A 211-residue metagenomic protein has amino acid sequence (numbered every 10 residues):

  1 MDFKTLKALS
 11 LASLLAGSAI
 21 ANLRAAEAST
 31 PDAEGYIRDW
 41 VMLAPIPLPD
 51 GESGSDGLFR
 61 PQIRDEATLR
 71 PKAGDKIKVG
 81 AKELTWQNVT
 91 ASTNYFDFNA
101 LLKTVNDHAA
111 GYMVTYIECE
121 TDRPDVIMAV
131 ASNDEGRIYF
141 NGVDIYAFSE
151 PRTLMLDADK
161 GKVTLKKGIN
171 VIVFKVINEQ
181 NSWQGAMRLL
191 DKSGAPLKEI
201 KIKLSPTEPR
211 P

Functional and structural regions predicted by a protein language model:
M1-S10: Bacterial N-terminal signal peptides that target proteins for export
S10-S18: Bacterial N-terminal signal peptides
A12, L23-A26: Cleavable N-terminal signal peptides
A25-F96, F174-P211: Accessory carbohydrate-binding/adhesion or oligomerization-edge regions at the termini of glycan-active proteins
L101-G111, S149-L154: Extracellular beta-rich ligand/substrate-recognition surface
M113-V126, K162-K167: Extracellular and analogous surface-interaction loops
P124-Y139, I172: Aromatic-lined ligand-binding clefts that engage carbohydrates, nucleic acids, or primary amines
R137-R188: Beta-strand-rich ligand-recognition modules
